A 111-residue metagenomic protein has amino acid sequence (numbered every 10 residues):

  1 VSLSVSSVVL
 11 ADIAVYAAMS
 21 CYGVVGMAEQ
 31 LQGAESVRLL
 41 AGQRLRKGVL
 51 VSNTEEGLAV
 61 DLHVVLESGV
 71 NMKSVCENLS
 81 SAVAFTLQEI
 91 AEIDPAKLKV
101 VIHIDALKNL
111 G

Functional and structural regions predicted by a protein language model:
V1-M72, E77, E89, I93-G111: Contiguous, often N-terminal, cationic amphipathic patches that form binding interfaces
L79-V83, L87: A short beta-strand micro-motif common to beta-rich folds, especially ectodomain repeats
